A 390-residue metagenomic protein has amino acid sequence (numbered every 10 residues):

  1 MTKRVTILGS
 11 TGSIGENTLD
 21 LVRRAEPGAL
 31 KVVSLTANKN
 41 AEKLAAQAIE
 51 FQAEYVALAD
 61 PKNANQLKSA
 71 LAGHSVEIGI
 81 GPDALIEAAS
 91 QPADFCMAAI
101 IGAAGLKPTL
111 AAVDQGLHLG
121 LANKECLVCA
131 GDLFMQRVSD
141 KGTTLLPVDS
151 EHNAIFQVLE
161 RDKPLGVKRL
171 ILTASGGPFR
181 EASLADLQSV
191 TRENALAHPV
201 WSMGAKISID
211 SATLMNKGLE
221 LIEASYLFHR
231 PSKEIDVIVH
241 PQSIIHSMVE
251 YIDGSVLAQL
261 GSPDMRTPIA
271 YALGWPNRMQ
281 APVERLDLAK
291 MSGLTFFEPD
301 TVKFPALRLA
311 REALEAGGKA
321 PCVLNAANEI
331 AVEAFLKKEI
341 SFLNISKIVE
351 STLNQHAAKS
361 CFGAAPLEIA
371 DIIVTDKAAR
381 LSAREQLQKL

Functional and structural regions predicted by a protein language model:
M1-L390: Catalytic, metal-anchored helix/loop core of enzyme active sites in primary metabolism
